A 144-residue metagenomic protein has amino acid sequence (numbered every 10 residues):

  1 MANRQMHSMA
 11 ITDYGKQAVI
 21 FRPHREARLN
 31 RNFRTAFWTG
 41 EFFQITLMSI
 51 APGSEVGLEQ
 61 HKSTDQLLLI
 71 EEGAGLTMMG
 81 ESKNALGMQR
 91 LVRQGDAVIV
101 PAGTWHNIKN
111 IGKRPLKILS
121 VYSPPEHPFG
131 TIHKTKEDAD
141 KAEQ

Functional and structural regions predicted by a protein language model:
M1-Q44, G57, R90, K134-Q144: A short, N-terminal "cap"/entry segment at the start of jelly-roll beta-barrel domains of the cupin/DSBH fold
A36, I45-S49, L67, Q89 (+2 more regions): Conserved hydrophobic/aromatic beta-strand scaffold that supports enzyme active sites
E41-F43, A51-E55, E72-L76, P124-P128: Short, charged/polar surface micro-motifs in flexible loops or helix N-caps
F43, P52, S63, T104-W105 (+1 more regions): A generic "binding-loop/recognition-motif" signal
G57-L58, T77-M79, V100, H106-G112 (+1 more regions): Short beta-strand His + acidic residue motifs that chelate non-heme Fe in jelly-roll/DSBH and cupin folds
S63-S82: Glycine- and acidic-residue-biased ligand/ion/polar-headgroup-sensing regions
L67, R114-G130: A short hydrophobic beta-strand segment most commonly corresponding to one strand of the jelly-roll/cupin
S82-A102: Short acidic-glycine-tyrosine-enriched beta hairpin
